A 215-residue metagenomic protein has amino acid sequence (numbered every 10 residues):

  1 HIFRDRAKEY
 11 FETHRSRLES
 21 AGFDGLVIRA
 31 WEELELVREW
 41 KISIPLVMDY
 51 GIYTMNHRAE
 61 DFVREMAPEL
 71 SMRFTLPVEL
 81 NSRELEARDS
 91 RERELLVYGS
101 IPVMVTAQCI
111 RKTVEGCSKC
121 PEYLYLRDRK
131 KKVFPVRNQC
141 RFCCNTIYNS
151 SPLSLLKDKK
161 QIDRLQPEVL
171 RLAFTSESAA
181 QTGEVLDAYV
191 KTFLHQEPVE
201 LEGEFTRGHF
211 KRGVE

Functional and structural regions predicted by a protein language model:
H1-E215: Active-site pocket-lining/capping segments in soluble small-molecule metabolic enzymes
